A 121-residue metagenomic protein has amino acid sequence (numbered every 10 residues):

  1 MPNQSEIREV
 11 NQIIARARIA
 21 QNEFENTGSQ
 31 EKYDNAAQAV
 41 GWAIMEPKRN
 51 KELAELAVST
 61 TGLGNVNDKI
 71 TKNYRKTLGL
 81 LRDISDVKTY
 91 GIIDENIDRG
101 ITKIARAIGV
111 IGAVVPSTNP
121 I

Functional and structural regions predicted by a protein language model:
M1-T102: N-terminal Rossmann-like NAD(P)+-binding subdomain of aldehyde/semialdehyde dehydrogenases
G91-I121: Substrate-binding/gating loop at the entrance of the active-site cleft, primarily in PLP-dependent aminotransferase-like
